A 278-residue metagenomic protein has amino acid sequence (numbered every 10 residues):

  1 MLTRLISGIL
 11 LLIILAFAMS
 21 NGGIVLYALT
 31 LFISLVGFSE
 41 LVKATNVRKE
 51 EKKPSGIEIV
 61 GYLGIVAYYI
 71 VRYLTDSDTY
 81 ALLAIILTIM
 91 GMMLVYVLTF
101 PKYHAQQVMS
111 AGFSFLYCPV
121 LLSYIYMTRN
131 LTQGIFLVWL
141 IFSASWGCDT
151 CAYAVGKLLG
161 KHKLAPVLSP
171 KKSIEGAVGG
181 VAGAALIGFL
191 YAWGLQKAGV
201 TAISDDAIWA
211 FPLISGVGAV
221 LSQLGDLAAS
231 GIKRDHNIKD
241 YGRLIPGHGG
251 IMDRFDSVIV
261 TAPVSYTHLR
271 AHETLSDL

Functional and structural regions predicted by a protein language model:
M1-G216: Membrane-embedded alpha-helical bundles of polytopic integral membrane proteins
L116, G242, I259-V260: Hydrophobic alpha-helical transmembrane segments of integral membrane proteins, especially lipid-exposed positions
W146-K157, S222-R234: Short helical (or helix-break) motifs at transmembrane helix termini and adjacent helical loops in multi-pass membrane
C148-C151, V178, M252-A262: Membrane-embedded alpha-helical segments of transport systems, primarily multispan ion/solute transporters
G216-L224, I251-I259: Hydrophobic transmembrane alpha-helical segments of multi-pass transport and channel proteins
H236-D256: Interfacial loop-to-transmembrane junctions
T267-T274: Conserved small/polar residues in nucleotide/adenosyl-binding loops
